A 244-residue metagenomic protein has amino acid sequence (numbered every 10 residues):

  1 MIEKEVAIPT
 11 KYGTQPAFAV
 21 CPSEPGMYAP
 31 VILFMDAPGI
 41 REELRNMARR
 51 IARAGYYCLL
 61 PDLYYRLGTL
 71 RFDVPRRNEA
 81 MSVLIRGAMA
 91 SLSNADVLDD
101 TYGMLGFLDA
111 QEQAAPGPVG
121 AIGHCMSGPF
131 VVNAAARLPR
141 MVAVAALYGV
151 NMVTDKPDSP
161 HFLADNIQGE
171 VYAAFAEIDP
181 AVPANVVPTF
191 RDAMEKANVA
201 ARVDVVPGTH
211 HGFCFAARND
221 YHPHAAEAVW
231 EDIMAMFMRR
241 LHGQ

Functional and structural regions predicted by a protein language model:
M1-Q244: N-terminal cap/leader regions of alpha/beta-hydrolase-fold enzymes, predominantly small-molecule hydrolases
